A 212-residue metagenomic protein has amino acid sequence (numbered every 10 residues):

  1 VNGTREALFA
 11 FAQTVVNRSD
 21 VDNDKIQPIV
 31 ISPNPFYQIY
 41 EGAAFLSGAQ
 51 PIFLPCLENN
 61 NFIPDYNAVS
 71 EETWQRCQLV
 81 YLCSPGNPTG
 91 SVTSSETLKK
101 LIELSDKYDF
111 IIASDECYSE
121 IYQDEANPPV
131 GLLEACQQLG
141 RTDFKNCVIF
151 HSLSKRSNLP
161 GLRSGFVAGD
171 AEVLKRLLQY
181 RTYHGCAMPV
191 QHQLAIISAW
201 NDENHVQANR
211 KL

Functional and structural regions predicted by a protein language model:
V1-E103, E120-I121, E125-L139: Conserved core of the PLP fold type I
N2, S114, H151: Short loop/edge segments at beta-strand edges and connector loops that shape dinucleotide/nucleotide cofactor-binding
P28, A49, K107-I111, F144-K145: A short helix->loop->beta-strand "cap" motif at the edges of active sites that frequently abuts
N67-E71, Q75, E96-K107, K175 (+3 more regions): Replace "anionic and nucleotidyl ligands
W74, I111, R141-F144, L159: Alpha-helix termination/capping residues and helix-transition junctions
L79, I111, V148: Short, Asp-centered acidic motifs that coordinate Mg2+ and/or phosphate in catalytic or ligand-binding sites
E116-Y118: Conserved Walker B
N146-L212: PLP-dependent aminotransferase class I/II
